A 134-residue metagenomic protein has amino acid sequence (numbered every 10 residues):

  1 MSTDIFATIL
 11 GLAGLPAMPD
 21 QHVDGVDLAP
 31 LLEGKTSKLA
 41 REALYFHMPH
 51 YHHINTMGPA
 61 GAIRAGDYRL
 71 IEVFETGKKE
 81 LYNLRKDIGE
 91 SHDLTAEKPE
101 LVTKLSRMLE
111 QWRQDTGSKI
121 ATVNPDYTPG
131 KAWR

Functional and structural regions predicted by a protein language model:
T3-L84, W133-R134: C-terminal cap/loop subdomain of S1 sulfatases and analogous C-terminal strand-loop tails that border
I5, A65, T76-K78, L84-R134: Long, internal low-complexity/basic segments
